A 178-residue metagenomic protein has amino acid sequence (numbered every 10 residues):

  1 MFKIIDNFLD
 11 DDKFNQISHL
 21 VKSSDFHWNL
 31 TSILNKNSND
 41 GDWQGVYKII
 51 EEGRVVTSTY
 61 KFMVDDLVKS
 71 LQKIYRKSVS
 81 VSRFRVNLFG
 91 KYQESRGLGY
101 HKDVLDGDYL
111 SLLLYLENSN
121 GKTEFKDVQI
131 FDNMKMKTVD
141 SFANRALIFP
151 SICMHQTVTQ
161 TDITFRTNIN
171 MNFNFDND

Functional and structural regions predicted by a protein language model:
M1-S78: Non-heme Fe(II)/2-oxoglutarate
T57, K61, D65-D178: Catalytic core of non-heme Fe(II) oxygenases with the double-stranded beta-helix
